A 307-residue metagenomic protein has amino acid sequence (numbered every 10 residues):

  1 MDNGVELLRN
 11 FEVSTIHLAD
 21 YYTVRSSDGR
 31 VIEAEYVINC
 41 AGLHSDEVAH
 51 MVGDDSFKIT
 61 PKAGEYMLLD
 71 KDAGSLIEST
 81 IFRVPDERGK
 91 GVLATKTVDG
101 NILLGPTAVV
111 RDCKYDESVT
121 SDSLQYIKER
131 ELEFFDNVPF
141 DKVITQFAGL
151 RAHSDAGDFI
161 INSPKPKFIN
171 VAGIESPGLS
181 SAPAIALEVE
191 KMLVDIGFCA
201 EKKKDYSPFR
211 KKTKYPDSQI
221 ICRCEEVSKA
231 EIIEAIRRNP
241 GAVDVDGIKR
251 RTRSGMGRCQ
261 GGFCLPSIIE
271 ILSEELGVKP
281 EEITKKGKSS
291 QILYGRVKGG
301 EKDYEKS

Functional and structural regions predicted by a protein language model:
N3-V13: A conserved beta-strand/loop element that lines the FAD pocket in flavoprotein oxidoreductases
L8, I38, I169-V171: Hydrophobic/aromatic beta-strand patches that form the interior of the parallel beta-sheet core in alpha/beta enzyme
I16-D20, R25-G105, V109-V119, E129 (+1 more regions): Flavin-dependent oxidoreductases
G89, V98-D99, V110-P240, V245 (+1 more regions): C-terminal catalytic lobe of FAD-dependent flavoproteins
Y115, S228-N239, G262-P280: Iron-sulfur (Fe-S) cluster-binding segments and ferredoxin-like electron-carrier domains, especially [2Fe-2S]
G277-Y304: Low-complexity, small/polar and acidic-rich linker and loop segments
